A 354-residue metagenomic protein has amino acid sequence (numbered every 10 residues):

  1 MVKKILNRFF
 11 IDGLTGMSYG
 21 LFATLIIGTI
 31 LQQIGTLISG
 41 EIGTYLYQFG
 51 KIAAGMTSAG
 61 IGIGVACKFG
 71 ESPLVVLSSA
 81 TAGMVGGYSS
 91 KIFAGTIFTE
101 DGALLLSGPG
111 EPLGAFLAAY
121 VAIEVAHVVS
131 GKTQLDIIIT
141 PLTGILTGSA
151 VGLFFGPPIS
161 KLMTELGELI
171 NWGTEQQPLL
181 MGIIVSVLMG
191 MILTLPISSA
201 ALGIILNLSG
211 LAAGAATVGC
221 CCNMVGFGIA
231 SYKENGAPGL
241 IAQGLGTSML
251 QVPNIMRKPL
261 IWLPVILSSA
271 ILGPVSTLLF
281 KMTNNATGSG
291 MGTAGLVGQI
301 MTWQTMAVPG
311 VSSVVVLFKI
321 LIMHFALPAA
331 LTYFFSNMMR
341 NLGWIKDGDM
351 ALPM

Functional and structural regions predicted by a protein language model:
M1-M354: Pore-lining transmembrane helices
